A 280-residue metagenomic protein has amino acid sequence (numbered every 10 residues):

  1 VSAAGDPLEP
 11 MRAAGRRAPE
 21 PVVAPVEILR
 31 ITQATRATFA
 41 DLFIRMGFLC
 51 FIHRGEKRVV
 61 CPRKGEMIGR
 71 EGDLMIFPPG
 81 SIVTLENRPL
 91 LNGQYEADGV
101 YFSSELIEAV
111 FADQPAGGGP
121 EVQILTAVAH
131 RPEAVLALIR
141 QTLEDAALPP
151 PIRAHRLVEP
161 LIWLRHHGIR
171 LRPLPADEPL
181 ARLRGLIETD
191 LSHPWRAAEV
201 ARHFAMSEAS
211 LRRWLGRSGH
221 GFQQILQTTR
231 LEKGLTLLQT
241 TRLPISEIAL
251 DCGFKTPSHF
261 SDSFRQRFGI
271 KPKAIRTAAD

Functional and structural regions predicted by a protein language model:
V1-P25, T38-A40: A short, N-terminal "cap"/entry segment at the start of jelly-roll beta-barrel domains of the cupin/DSBH fold
P21-G118: N-terminal regulatory/effector-sensing and dimerization cores that precede helix-turn-helix DNA-binding domains
D113-W163, H167-L171: Amphipathic alpha-helical segments enriched in hydrophobic/aromatic residues interleaved with Lys/Arg
I139-P149, L161-R172, R184-R196, W214-L215 (+3 more regions): Basic, amphipathic alpha-helical hairpins
A201, A249-L250, S261: The alpha-helix within a helix-turn-helix
L211, H259-F260, F264: Short hydrophobic/aromatic patch on the recognition helix
G216-G221, D262-I275: A secondary-structure capping/hinge motif
R217-T256, T277-D280: Terminal helix-turn-helix DNA-binding modules in bacterial transcription factors
